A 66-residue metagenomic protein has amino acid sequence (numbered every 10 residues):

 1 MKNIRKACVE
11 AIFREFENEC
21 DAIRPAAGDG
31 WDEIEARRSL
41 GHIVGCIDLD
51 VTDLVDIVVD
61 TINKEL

Functional and structural regions predicted by a protein language model:
M1-L66: Protein-protein interaction and targeting regions used for scaffolding, dimerization, and localization
